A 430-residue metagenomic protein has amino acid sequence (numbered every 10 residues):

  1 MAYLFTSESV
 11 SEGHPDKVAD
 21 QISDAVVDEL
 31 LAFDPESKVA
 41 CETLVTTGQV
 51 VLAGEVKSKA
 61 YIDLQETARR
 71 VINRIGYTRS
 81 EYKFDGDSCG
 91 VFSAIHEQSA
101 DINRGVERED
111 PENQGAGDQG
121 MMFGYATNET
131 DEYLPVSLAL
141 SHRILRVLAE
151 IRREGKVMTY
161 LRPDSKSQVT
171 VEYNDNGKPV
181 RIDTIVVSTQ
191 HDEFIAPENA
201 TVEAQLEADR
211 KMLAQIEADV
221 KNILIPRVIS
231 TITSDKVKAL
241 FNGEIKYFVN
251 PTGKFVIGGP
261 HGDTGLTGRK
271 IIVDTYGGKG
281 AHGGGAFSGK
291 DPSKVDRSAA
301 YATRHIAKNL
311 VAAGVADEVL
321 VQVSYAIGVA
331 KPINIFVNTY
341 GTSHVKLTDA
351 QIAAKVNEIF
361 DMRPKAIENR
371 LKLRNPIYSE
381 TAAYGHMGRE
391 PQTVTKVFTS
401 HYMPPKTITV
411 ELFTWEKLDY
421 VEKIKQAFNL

Functional and structural regions predicted by a protein language model:
M1-A40, V421, A427: N-terminal, positively charged regions that mediate nucleic acid binding
T6, E66, N73-I257, G388-Q392 (+2 more regions): Glycine-rich, mobile lid/loop segments that gate access to catalytic sites or pores
E8-V10, H14-A19, G115-T130, V256-A281 (+2 more regions): Conserved phosphate/anionic-ligand binding catalytic regions in large, soluble enzymes, centered on
V39-S58, I327-K331: Short, charge-patterned binding micro-sites
A40, V51, F92, M122 (+10 more regions): Structured core elements
T46, E318, Y325-L430: Internal helix-turn-beta structural module
G48-V50, R153-V180, A313-Q351: A structural-propensity feature for long, helix-poor, extended segments
R269-I271, Y276-L320, K331-N338: C-terminal catalytic subdomain
